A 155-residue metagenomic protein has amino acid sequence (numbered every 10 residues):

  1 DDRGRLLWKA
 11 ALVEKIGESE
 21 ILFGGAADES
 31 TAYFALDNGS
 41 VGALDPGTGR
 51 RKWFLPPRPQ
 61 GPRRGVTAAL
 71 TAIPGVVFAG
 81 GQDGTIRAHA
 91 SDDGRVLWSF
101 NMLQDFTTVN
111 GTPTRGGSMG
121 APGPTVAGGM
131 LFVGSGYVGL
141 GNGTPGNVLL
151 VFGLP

Functional and structural regions predicted by a protein language model:
D1-T67, T71-A121, T125-P155: Extracytoplasmic/lumenal domain signature
